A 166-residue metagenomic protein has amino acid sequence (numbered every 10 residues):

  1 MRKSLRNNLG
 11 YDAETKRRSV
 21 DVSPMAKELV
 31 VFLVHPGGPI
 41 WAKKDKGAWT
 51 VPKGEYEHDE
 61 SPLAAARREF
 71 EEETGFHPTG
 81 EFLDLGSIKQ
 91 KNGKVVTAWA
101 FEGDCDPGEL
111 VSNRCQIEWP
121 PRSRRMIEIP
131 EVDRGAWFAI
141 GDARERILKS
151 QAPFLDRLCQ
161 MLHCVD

Functional and structural regions predicted by a protein language model:
M1-V51, W99: N-terminal strand-loop-strand
N8-D12, L85, P121-M126: Short, P/G- and charge-enriched loop/turn segments at secondary-structure junctions
K43, D59, R146: Residues that scaffold the ATP/ADP-binding catalytic core of kinase and kinase-like folds
V51-L85, A139: The catalytic Nudix box helix
I88-R124, A136, L158-L162: Active-site-adjacent beta-strand/loop module that shapes the phosphate/pyrophosphate-binding cleft
R124-D142: Alpha-helix-centered segments that form part of catalytic cores
A136, I140-D166: Charged phosphate-binding loop/patch that engages nucleotide di/tri-phosphates or the phosphate backbone of nucleic
